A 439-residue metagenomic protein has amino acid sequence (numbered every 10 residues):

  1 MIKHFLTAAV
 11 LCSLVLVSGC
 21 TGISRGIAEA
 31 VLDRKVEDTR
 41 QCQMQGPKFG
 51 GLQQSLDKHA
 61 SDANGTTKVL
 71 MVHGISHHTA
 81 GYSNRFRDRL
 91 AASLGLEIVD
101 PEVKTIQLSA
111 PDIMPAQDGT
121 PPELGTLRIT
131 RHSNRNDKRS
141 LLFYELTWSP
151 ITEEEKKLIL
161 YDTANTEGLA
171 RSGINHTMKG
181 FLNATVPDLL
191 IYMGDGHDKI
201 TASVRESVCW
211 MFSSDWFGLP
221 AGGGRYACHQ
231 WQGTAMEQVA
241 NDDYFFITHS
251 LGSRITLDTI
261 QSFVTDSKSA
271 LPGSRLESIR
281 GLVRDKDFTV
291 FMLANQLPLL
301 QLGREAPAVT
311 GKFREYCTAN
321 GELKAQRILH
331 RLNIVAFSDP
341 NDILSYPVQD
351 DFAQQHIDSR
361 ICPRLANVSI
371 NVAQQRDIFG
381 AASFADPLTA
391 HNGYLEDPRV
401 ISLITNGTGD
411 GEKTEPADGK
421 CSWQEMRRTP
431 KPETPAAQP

Functional and structural regions predicted by a protein language model:
M1-A9: Bacterial N-terminal signal peptides that target proteins for export
L16-G19: C-terminal motif of bacterial Sec signal peptides marking the signal peptidase cleavage site
T21-E29, T67-A92, V99-D100, D198 (+2 more regions): Serine-dependent carboxylesterase/thioesterase catalytic core of lipase-like alpha/beta-hydrolase/SGNH enzymes
T21-G51, G65, V72-A80, I106 (+2 more regions): Active-site catalytic motif of lipid deacylating hydrolases and related acyltransferases
A28-V31, D38, Q43-F49, G74-S76 (+7 more regions): Lipolytic serine-hydrolase domain surface
L56-A63, G119-R139, C228-N241, E277-R284: Intrinsically disordered, low-complexity acidic Ser/Thr-rich regulatory segments
L94, V208-W216, I404, T408-P416: Short, hydrophobic alpha-helical segments
P101-T130, P298: Extended, Lys/Arg-enriched charged tracts that mediate electrostatic binding to polyanionic substrates
